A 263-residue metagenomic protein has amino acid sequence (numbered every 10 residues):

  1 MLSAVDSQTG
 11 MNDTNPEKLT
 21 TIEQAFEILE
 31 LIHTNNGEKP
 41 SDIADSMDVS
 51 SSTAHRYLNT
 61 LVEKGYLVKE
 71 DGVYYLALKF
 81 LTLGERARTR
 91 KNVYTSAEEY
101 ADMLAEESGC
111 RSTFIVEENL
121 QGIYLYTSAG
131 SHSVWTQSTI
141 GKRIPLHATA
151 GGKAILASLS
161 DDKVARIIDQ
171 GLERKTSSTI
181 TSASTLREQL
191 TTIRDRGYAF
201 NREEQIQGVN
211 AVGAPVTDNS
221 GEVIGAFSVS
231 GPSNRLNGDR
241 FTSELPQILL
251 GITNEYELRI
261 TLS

Functional and structural regions predicted by a protein language model:
L2-Y94, D102, N254, L258-L262: N-terminal helix-turn-helix
K79-S108, L125-T127, H132-Q137: Conserved segment of winged-helix/HTH DNA-binding domains
A101-G109, T113-V116, E257: Short regulatory alpha-helical segment in sensory/regulatory domains of signaling proteins that mediates
T113-N119, T127-S128: Short hydrophobic alpha-helical segments used for membrane anchoring or interfacial signaling
T136-Q205: Short, solvent-exposed recognition segments
V216-N219: Sensor-regulatory modules in signal-transduction proteins
V223: Glycine-rich acetyl-CoA-binding "A-motif" of GNAT/NAT acetyltransferases
A226-S263: Juxtadomain coupling helices with adjacent low-complexity linkers
